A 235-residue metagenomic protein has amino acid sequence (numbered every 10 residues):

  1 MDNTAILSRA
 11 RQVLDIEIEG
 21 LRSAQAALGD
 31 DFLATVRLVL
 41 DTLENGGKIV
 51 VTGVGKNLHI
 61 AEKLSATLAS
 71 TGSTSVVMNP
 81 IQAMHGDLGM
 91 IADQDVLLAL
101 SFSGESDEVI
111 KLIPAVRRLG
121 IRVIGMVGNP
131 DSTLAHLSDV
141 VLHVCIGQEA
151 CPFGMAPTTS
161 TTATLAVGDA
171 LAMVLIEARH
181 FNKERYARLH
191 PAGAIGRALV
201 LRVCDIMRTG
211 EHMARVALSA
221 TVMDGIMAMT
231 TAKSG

Functional and structural regions predicted by a protein language model:
M1-D15, V54-E62: Short, compositionally biased "basic patch" segments
A5-N45: An N-terminal, well-structured beta->alpha segment
R11-E19, L64, L201-R208: Short, basic/glycine-rich phosphate-binding loops at helix/coil junctions that contact nucleotide phosphates
A34, A83-D87, D224-G225: Short acidic active-site motifs
D41, G47-A166, A170-L175: Glycine-rich phosphate-binding loops that contact phosphosugars or nucleotide phosphates
D169-A170, I176-Y186: Internal alpha/beta core interface subdomains
R185-A214: Long, charged amphipathic helices and adjacent flexible linkers at domain junctions
R215-S234: The conserved cystathionine-beta-synthase
